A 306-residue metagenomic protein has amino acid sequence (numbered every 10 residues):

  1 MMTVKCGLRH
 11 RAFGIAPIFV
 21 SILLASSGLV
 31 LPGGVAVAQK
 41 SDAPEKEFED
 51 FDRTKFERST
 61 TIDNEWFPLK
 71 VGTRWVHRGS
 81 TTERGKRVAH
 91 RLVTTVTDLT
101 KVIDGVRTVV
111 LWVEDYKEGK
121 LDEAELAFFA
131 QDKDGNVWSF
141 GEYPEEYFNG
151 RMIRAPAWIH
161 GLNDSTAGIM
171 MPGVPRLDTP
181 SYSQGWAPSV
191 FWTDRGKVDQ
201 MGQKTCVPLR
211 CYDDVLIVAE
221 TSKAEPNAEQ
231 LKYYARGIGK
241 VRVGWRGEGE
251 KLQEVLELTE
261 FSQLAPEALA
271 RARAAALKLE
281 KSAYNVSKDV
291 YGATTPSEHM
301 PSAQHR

Functional and structural regions predicted by a protein language model:
M1-I15: N-terminal secretory signal peptides that target proteins for export/translocation
G14-P32: Bacterial N-terminal signal peptides
V30-K40: Boundary at the C-terminal end of the N-terminal hydrophobic targeting segment
Q39-R306: Conserved functional acidic sites
